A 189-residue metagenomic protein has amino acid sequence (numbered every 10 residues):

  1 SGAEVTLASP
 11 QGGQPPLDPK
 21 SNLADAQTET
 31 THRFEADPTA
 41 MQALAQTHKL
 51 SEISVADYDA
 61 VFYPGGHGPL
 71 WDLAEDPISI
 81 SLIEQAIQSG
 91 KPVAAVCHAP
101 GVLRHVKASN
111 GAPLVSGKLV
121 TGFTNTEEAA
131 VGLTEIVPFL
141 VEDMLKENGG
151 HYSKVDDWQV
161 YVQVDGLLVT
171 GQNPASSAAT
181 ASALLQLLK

Functional and structural regions predicted by a protein language model:
S1-S89, G101-K189: Extended, subdomain-level signal for the structured scaffold at the beginning of enzyme domains
G90-A94: Conserved, well-structured core segments that form or line functional sites
C97: Catalytic, metal-anchored helix/loop core of enzyme active sites in primary metabolism
